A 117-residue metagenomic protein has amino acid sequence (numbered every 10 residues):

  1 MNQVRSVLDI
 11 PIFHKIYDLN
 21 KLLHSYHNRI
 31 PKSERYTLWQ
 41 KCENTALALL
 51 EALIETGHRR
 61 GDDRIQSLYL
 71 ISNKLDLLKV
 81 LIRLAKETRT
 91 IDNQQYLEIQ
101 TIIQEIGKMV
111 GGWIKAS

Functional and structural regions predicted by a protein language model:
M1-S117: Amphipathic alpha-helical assembly/interaction segments
